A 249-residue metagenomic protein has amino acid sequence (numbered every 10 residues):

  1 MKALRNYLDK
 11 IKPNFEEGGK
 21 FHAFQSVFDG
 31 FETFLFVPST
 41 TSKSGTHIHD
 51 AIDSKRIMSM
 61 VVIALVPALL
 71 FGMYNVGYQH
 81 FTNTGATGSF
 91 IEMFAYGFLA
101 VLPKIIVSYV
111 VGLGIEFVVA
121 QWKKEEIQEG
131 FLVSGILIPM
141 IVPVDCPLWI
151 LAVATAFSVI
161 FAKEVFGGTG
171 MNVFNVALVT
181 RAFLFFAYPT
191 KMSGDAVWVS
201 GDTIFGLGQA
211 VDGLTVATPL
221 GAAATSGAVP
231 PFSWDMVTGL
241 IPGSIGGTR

Functional and structural regions predicted by a protein language model:
M1-I105: N-terminal signal-anchor module of multipass membrane proteins
Y7-L8, D29-G30, K104, Q121-K124 (+4 more regions): Charge-biased, low-complexity intrinsically disordered regions
S42-I48, G112-K123, I160-G170: C-terminal ends of transmembrane helices
M60-F71, P103-E116, F131-G135, P139 (+3 more regions): Alpha-helical transmembrane segments in multi-pass membrane proteins
F71-F81, V118-W122, I160, E164 (+2 more regions): Structural signature of transmembrane alpha-helix termini at the membrane-water interface
F94-V110, D145-V153, G243-G246: Structural signature of hydrophobic alpha-helical transmembrane segments
E129-F205: A generic, well-ordered mixed alpha/beta core segment in the N-terminal half of proteins
G170-R249: Long hydrophobic alpha-helical segments that form multi-pass transmembrane helix bundles in integral membrane proteins
